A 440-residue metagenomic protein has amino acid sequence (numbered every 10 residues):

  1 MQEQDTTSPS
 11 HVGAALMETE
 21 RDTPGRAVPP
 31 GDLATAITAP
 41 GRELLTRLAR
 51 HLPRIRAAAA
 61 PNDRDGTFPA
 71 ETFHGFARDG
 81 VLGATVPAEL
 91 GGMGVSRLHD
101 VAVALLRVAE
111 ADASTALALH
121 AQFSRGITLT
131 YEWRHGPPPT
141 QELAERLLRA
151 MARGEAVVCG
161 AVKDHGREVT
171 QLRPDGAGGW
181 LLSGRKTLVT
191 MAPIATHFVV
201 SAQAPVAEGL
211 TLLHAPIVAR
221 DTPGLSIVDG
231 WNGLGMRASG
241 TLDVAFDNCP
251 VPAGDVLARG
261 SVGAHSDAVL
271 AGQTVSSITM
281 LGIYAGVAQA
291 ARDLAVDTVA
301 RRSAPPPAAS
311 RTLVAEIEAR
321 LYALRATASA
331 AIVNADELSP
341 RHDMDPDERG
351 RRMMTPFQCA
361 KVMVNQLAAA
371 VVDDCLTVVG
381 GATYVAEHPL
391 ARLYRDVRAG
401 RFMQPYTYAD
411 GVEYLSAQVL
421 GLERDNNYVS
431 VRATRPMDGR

Functional and structural regions predicted by a protein language model:
M1-A121, R435-G439: Amphipathic, small/basic residue-rich leader segments at the start of a protein or domain
T46-A49, P53, G286, A315-Y322 (+4 more regions): Generic structural signal for well-ordered, non-transmembrane alpha-helical segments in soluble/cytosolic regions
R56-R64, R325-M363, L376-Y384: C-terminal helix-coil-helix/basic helical segment that borders enzyme active sites and/or dimer interfaces and provides
N62-G66, D293-R320, V333-M353: Glycine-rich cofactor-pocket loops
A70, H74-A77, G83-T190: Glycine-rich flavin
R185-T222: DPxDG-like acidic metal-binding loop motif
G233-Y322: Glycine-rich beta->alpha junctions and the first turn(s) of the following alpha-helix
G381-R440: Glycine-rich phosphate/cofactor-binding loops in nucleotide/flavin-utilizing enzymes
